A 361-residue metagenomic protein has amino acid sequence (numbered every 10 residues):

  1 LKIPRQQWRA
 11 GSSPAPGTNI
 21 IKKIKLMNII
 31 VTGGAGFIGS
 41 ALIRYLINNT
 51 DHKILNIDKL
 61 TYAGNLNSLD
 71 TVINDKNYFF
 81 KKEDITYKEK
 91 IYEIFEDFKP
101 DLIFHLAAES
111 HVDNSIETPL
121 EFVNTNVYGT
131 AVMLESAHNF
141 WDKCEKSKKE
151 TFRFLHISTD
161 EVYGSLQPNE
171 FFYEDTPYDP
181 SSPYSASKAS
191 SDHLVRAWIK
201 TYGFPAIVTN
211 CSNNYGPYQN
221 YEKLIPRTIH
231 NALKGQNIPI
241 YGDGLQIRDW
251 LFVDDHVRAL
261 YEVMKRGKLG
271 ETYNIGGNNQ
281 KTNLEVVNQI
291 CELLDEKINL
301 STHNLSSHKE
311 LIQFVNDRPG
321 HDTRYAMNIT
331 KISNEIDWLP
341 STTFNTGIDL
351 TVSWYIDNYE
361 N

Functional and structural regions predicted by a protein language model:
K22-N214, D254, N283, L350-S353 (+1 more regions): N-terminal Rossmann-like NAD(P)+-binding domain of SDR-like oxidoreductases, especially those catalyzing
N49, E83, P226, H230-N361: C-terminal substrate-binding subdomain of Rossmann-fold SDR/epimerase-dehydratase oxidoreductases
D142-K146, L155, G164-P168, G203 (+3 more regions): Proline-centered turn/helix-capping motifs that create local helix->coil transitions or kinks
T201-P205, Y221, G267: Short coil/turn segments at alpha/beta junctions that flank glycine-rich nucleotide-binding fingerprints
